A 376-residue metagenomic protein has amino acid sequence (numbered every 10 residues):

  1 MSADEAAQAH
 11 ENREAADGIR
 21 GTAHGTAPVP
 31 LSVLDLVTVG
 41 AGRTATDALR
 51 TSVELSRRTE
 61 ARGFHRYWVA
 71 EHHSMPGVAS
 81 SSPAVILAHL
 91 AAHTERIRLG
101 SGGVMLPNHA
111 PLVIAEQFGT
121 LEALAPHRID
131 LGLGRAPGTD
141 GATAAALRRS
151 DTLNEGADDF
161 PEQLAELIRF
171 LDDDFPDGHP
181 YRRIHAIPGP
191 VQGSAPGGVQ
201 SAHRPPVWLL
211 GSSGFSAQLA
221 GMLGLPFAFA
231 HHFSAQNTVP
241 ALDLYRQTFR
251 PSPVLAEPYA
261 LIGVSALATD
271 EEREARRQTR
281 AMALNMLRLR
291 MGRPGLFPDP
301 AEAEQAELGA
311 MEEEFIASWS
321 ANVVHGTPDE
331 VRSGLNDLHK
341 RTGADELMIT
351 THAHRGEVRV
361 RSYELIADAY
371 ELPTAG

Functional and structural regions predicted by a protein language model:
M1-L99: N-terminal beta1-alpha1-beta2 module of alpha/beta enzyme domains
S2-E5, N12, R20-H24, L153-G189 (+2 more regions): An alpha-helical appendage that flanks or caps ligand/catalytic pockets
P28-A45, P107-F175, F227: Flexible, glycine-rich active-site loops centered on histidine and acidic residues that chelate a metal or position
L31, T59, G63, E71 (+6 more regions): Conserved, mostly hydrophobic/aromatic
L31-D35, Y67-V69, L99-S101, I129-L133 (+4 more regions): Hydrophobic faces of well-ordered beta-strands that scaffold small-molecule active sites in alpha/beta enzyme cores
D35-R50, V104-L112, S201-G211, W319-P328: Active-site mouth loops of central-metabolism enzymes
T46-R58, S212-Q218, E330-D337: Short, acidic/polar
S213-Q236, A241-L242: A conserved active-site cap/scaffold subdomain adjacent to cofactor or substrate pockets
